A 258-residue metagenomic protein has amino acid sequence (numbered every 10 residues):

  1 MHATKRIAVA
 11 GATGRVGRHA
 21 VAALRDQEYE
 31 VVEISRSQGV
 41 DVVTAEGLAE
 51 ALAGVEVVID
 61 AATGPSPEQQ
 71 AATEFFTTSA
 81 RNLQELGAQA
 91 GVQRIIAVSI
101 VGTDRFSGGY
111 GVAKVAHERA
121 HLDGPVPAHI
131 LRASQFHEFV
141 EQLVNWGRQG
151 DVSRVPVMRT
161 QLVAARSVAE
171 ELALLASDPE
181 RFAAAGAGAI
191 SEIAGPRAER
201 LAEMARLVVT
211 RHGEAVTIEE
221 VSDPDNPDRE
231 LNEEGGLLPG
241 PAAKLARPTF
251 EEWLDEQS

Functional and structural regions predicted by a protein language model:
H2-Q27: N-terminal Rossmann NAD(P)H-binding glycine-rich loop of SDR-like oxidoreductase domains
A10, T73-T77, F106-E118, M158-R166 (+1 more regions): Short-chain dehydrogenase/reductase
V16, V58, V168-L172, I193 (+2 more regions): Non-catalytic, hydrophobic alpha-helical segments
R25-A90, I100-R105: NAD(P)H-binding glycine-rich loop region in Rossmannoid oxidoreductase-like domains and their noncatalytic homologs
R94, S99, D104, E118-Q142 (+2 more regions): Conserved beta-loop-beta element that borders a ligand/cofactor-binding pocket
A128-H129, Q142-S167, E171-L174, A185 (+1 more regions): A conserved pocket-lining segment of Rossmann-fold NAD(P)-dependent short-chain dehydrogenase/reductase
V155-R159, A187-A198, R211-H212, P239: Glycine-rich Rossmann NAD(P)(H)-binding loop
A205-S258: Mobile cap/lid helix-loop segments that border enzyme active or cofactor-binding sites and regulate substrate access
